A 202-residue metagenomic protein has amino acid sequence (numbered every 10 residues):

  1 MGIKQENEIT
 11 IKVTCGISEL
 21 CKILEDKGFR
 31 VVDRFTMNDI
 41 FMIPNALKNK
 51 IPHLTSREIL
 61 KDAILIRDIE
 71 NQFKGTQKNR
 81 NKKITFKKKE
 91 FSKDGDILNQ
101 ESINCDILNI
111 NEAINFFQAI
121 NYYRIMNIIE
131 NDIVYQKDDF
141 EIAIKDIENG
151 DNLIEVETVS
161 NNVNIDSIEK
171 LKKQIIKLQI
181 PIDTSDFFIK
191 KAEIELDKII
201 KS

Functional and structural regions predicted by a protein language model:
G2-D139, P181-S202: N-terminal strand-loop-strand beta-hairpin
K4, N149-L153: Coil-to-beta-strand transition motifs
T14, V159-N161: Short beta->alpha junction loops/turns
A46, K50-H53, I142, G150 (+1 more regions): C-terminal accessory/tail domains of diverse enzymes
T76-Q77, A143-N149: Short glycine/proline-enriched loop/turn "hinge" motifs that connect secondary-structure elements and lie
N161-K191: Mixed-charge, glycine-accented linear interaction segment located at domain edges/termini
